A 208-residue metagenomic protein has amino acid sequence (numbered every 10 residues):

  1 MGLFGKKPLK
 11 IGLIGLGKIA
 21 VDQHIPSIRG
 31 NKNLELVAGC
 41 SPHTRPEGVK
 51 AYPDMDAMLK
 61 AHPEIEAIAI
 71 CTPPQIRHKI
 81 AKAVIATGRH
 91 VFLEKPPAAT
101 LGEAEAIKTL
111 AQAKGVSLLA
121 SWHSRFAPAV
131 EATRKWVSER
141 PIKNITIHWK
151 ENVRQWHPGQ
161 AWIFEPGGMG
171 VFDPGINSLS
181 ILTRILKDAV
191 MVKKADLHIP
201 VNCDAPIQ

Functional and structural regions predicted by a protein language model:
M1-G48: N-terminal Rossmann-like dinucleotide-binding module
N31, Y52, H62, A127 (+1 more regions): Acidic-histidine catalytic/liganding microenvironments
A38, A67, N144: Short, Asp-centered acidic motifs that coordinate Mg2+ and/or phosphate in catalytic or ligand-binding sites
V49-L110: Beta-loop-alpha module in the N-terminal Rossmann-like domain of NAD(P)-dependent dehydrogenases, especially those
A106-H123, P141-I145: Rossmann-fold dehydrogenase core element
S124-K193: Predominantly a Rossmann-like dinucleotide-binding segment in NAD(P)-dependent oxidoreductases
H157, C203-Q208: A short, glycine/Asx- and small/polar-enriched loop/turn that sits immediately N-terminal to a beta-strand
A195-N202: Short, solvent-exposed loop/turn elements at beta->coil junctions and helix N-caps that rim active or binding pockets
